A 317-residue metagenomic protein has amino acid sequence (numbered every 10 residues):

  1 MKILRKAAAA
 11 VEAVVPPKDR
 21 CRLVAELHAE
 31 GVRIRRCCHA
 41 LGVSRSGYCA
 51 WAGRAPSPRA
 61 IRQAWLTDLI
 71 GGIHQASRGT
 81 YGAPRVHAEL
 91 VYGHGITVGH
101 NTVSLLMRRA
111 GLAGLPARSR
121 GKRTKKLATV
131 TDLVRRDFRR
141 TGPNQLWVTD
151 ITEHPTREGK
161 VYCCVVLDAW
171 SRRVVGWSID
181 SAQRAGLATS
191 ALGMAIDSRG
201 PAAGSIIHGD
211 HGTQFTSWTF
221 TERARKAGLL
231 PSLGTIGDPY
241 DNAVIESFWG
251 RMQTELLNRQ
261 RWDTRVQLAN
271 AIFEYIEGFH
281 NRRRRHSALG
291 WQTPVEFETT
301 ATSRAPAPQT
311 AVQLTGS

Functional and structural regions predicted by a protein language model:
M1-S317: Charged DNA-binding/catalytic regions of mobile-element recombinases
